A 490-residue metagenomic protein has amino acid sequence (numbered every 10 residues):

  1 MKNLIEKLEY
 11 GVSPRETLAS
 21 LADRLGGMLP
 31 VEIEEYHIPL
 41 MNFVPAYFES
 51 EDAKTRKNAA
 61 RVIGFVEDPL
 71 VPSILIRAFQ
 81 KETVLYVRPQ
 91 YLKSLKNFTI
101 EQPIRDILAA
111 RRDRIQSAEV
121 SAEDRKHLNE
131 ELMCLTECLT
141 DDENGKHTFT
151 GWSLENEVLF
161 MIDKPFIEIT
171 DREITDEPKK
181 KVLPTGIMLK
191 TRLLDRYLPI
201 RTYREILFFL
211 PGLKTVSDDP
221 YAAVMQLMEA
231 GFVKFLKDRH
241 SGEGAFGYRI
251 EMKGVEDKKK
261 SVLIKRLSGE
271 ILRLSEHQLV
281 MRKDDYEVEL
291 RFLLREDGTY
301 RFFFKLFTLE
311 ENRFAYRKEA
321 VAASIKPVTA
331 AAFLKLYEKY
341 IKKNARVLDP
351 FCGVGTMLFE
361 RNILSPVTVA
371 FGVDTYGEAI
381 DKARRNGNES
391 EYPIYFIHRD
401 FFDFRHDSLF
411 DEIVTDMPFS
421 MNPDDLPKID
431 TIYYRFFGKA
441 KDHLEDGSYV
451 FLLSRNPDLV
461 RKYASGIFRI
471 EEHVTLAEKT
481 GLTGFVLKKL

Functional and structural regions predicted by a protein language model:
M1-L8, E34-Y47, D68-Q80, E101-R114 (+2 more regions): Amphipathic alpha-helical scaffolding segments comprising HEAT/armadillo-like alpha-solenoid repeats
K7-E16, A46-K54, Q80-Y86, D113-E119: Short coil turns that connect the paired helices of HEAT/ARM alpha-solenoid repeats
P14-E35, K57-V66, P89-F98, K126-L135: Structural detector for internal amphipathic alpha-helices that build alpha-solenoid repeat scaffolds
Q80, L92, K96, A109-L274: Non-catalytic nucleic-acid substrate-recognition regions in nucleic-acid-modifying enzymes
V233-A322: Non-catalytic substrate-recognition/targeting regions of SAM-dependent transferases
A330-S408: Conserved S-adenosyl-L-methionine
F396-A477: S-adenosylmethionine
L476-L490: Core SAM-dependent methyltransferase catalytic element
